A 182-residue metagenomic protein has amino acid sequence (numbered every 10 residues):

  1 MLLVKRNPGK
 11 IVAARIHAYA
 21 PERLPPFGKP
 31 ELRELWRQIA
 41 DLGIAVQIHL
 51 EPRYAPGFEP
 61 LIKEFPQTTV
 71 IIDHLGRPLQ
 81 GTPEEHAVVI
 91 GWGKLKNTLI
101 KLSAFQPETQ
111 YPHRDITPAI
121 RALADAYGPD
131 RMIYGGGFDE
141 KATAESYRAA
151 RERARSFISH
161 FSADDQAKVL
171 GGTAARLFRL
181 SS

Functional and structural regions predicted by a protein language model:
M1-R6, E84-E85: Short, acidic/polar
V4-K5, K10-K29, D139: Glycine-rich phosphate-binding "P-loop"
R6-H17, T68-T69, K96-L99, R148-A154: Active-site gating loops and adjacent loop-to-helix segments of metal-dependent hydrolytic enzymes
A14, I39, H74, I100 (+3 more regions): Divalent metal-coordination and catalytic microenvironments
R23, H49, Y111, A142-E145 (+1 more regions): Short, surface-exposed alpha-helical recognition segments that flank or form part of ligand/macromolecule-binding
P26-I133: Catalytic pocket-lining loop regions of alpha/beta-barrel enzymes, especially the amidohydrolase/enolase/GH5 lineages
F105-P107, F138-K141: Short Gly/Pro-enriched loop/turn and capping motifs at secondary-structure junctions
A122, Y127-I133, A142-S182: Mid-to-C-terminal alpha-helical segments outside catalytic/metal-binding sites
